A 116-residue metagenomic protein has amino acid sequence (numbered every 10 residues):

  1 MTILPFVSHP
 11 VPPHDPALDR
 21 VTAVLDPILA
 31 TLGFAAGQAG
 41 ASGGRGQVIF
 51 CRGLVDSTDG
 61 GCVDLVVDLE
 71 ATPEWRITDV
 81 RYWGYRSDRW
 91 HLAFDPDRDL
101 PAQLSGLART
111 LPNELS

Functional and structural regions predicted by a protein language model:
T2-P27, T31-S116: Intrinsically disordered, low-complexity regulatory regions enriched in serine/threonine/proline and acidic residues
